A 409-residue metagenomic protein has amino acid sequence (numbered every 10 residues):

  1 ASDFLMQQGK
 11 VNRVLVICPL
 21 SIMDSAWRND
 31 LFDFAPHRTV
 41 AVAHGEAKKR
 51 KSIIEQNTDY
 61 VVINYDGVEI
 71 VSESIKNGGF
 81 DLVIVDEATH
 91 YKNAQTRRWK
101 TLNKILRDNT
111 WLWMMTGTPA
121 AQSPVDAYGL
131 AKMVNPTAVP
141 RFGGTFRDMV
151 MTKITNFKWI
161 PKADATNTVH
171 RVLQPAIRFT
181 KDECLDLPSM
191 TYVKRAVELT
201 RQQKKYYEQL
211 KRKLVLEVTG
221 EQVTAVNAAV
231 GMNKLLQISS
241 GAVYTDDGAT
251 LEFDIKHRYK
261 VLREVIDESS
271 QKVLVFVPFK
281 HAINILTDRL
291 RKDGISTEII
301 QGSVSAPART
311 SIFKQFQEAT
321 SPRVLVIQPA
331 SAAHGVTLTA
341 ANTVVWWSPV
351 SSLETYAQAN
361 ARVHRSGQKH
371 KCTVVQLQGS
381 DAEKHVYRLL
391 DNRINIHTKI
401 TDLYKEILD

Functional and structural regions predicted by a protein language model:
A1-C18, D186-V336, T401-D409: Conserved Helicase C-terminal RecA-like lobe
V11-R13, R28, H37, L82 (+3 more regions): Conserved P-loop NTPase motor "coupling/switch" region that bridges the ATPase
V16, V62-I63, I84, W111-G117 (+1 more regions): Structural recognition of the conserved hydrophobic beta-strand(s) that form the central parallel beta-sheet of P-loop
S21, A41-R50, N64-I70, K92-T96 (+4 more regions): Conserved helicase motor
I22-E46, P136-T137: Conserved helix-turn-beta segment of the N-terminal RecA-like "Helicase ATP-binding" lobe in SF1/SF2 helicases
I54-T58, V71-D81, I105-R107: Short basic/glycine-enriched coil/helix segment immediately N-terminal to the Walker B
V68-S74, A121-P124, I283-T287, R309-F313 (+1 more regions): SF2 helicase motor core recognition
S351-D409: A conserved SF2-helicase RecA2
